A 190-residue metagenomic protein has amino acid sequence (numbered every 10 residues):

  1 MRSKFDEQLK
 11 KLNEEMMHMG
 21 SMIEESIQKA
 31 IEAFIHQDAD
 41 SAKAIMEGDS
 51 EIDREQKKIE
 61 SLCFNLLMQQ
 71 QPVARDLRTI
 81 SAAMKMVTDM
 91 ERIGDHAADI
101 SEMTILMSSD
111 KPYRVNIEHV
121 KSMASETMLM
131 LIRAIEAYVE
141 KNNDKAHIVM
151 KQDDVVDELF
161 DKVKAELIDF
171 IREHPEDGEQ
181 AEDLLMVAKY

Functional and structural regions predicted by a protein language model:
M1-Y190: Cytosolic, long alpha-helical scaffolding segments
